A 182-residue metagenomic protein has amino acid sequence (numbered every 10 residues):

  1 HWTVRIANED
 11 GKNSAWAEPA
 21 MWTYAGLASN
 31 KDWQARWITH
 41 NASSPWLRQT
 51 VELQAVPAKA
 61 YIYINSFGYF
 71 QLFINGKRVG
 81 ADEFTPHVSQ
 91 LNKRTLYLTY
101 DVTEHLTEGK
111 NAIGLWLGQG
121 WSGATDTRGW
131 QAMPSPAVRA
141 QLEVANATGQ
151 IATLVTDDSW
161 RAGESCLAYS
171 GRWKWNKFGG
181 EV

Functional and structural regions predicted by a protein language model:
H1-T3, N8-D10, M21-A28, L47-V182: Accessory beta-strand-rich segments of carbohydrate-active enzymes
N13-P19: Short Trp-Ser/Thr-centered turn/loop motifs at beta-strand boundaries
T23-H40: N-terminal pre-domain segments of enzymes
S43-S44: N-terminal flexible segment immediately upstream of the FAD-binding catalytic core in FAD-dependent oxidoreductases
